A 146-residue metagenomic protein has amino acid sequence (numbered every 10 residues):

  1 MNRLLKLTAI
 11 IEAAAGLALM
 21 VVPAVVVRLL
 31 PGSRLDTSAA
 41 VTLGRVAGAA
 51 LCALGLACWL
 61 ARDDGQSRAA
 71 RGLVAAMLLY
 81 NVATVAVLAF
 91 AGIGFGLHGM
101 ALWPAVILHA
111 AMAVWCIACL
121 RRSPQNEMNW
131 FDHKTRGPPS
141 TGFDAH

Functional and structural regions predicted by a protein language model:
M1-E12: Cytosolic juxtamembrane helix and N-cap/initiation of the first transmembrane helix
A13-M20, A39-R62, A75-A86, I107: Core segments of alpha-helical transmembrane spans in multipass integral membrane proteins
P23-G44, D63-Q66, F131-H133: Interfacial loop at the N-terminal end of multi-pass membrane proteins
S33-V41, R71-L73, G96-I107: Non-cytosolic membrane-interface motifs at loop->transmembrane helix junctions
C58-R71, G92-G94: Juxtamembrane helix-break-helix junctions at the cytosolic face of small multi-pass alpha-helical membrane proteins
A86-P104, C119-R121: Membrane-helix boundary connector in multi-pass membrane proteins
A111-W130: Membrane-water interface at the C-terminal end of transmembrane alpha helices
N126-H146: Short, highly charged, low-complexity non-transmembrane loops/tails of multi-pass membrane proteins
